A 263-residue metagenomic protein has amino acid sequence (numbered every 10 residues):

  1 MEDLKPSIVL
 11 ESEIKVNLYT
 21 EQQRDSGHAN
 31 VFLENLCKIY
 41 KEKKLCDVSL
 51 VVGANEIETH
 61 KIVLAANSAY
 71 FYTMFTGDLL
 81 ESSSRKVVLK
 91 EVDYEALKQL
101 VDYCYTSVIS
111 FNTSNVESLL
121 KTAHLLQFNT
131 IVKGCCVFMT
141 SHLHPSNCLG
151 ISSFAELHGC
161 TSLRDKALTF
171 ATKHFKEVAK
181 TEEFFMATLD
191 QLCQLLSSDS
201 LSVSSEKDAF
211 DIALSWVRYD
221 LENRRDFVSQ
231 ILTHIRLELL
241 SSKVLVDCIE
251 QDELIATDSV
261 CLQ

Functional and structural regions predicted by a protein language model:
E2-N17, N30, I57-T59, A66-A69 (+4 more regions): Alpha-helical scaffold in the C-terminal half of BTB/POZ domains and their immediate C-terminal extension
Q23-L45: Charged, flexible boundary elements
G77-V87: Cytochrome P450 substrate-recognition site 1
V88-V92: Conserved AAA+ ATPase "SRH/arginine-finger" region at the nucleotide-binding site
